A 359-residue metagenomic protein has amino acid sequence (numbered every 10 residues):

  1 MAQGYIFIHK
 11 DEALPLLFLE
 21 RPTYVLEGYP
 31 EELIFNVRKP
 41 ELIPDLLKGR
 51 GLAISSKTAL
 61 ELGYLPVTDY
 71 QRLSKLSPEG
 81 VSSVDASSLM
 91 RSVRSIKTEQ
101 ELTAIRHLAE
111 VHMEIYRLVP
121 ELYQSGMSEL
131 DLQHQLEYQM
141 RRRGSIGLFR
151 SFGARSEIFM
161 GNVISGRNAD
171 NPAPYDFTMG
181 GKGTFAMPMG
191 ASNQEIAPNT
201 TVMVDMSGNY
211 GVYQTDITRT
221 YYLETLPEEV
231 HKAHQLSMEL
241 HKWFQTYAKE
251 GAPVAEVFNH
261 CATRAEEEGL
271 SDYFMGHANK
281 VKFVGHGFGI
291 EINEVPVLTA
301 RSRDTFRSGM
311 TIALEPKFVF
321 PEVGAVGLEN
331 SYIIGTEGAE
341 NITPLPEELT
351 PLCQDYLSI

Functional and structural regions predicted by a protein language model:
M1-I359: Active-site neighborhoods and metal-handling regions in enzymes and metal-associated proteins
